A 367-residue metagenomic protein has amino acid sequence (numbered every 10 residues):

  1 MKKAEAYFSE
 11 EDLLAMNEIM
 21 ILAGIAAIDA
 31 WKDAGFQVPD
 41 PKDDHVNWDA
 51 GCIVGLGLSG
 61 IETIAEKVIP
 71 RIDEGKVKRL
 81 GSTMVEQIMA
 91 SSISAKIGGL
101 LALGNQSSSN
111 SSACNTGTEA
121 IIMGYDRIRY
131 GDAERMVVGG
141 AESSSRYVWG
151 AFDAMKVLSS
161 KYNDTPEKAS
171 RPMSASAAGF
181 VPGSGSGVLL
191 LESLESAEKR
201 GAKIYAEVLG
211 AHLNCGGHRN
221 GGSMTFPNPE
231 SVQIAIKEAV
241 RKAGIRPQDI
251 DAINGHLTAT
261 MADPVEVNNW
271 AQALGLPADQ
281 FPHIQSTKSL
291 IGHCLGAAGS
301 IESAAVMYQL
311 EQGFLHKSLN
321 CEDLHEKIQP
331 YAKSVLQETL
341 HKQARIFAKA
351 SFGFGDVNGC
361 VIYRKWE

Functional and structural regions predicted by a protein language model:
M1-Q37, V54, I61-E66, A90-G104: A glycine- and small-residue-enriched flexible loop/hinge segment at structural boundaries
A15-M20, D43-N47, S82-A90, S108-T116 (+3 more regions): Active-site nucleophile and cofactor-binding loops and adjacent substrate-binding regions of central metabolic enzymes
A23-F36, A90-I93, G98-L101, S107-A141 (+5 more regions): Active-site-proximal alpha-helical scaffold in enzymes
A30-V46, L100, A197-I204, A235-A252 (+1 more regions): Phosphate/pyrophosphate-binding loops at sites that engage ATP/ADP/AMP, CoA/4′-phosphopantetheine, polyphosphate
I53-S108, A154-S159, A262-P277: Active-site-proximal gating segment of KS-fold condensing enzymes and close homologs
G75-G81, I122, D126, Y130 (+2 more regions): Glycine-/small-residue-rich "gating" segment that lines the acyl/pantetheine channel and substrate pocket
D132-A178, L213-F226, G255-P264, Q280-A332: Acyl-CoA/ACP chain-elongation machinery
T165-A243, D251-A252: Condensing-enzyme catalytic core mediating Claisen C-C bond formation in acyl metabolism
